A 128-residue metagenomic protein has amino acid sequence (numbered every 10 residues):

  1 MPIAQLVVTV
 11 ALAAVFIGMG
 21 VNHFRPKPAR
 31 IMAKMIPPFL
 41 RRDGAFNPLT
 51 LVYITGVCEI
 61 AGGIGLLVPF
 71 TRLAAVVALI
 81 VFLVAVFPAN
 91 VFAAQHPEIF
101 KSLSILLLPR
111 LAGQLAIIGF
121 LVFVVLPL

Functional and structural regions predicted by a protein language model:
M1-L128: Membrane-interface extramembranous regions
